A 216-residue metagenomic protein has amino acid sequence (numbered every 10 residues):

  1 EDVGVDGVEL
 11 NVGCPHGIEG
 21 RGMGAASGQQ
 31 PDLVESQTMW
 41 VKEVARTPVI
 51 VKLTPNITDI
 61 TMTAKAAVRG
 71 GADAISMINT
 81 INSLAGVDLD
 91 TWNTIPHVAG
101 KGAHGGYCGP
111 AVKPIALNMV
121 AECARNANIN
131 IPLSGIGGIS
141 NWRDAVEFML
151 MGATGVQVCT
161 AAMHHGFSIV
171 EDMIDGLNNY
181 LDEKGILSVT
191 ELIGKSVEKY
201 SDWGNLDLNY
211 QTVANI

Functional and structural regions predicted by a protein language model:
E1-S134, S140-G155, D202-I216: Alpha/beta enzyme core
G24, G135, T160, D182: Short, flexible active-site loop motifs that bind/organize anionic cofactors or intermediates
D32, M62, S168, L187-T190: Generic alpha-helical secondary structure signal
T80-N82, T160-M163: Short, acidic/turn-prone active-site loops that include or flank metal/cofactor- and phosphate-binding residues
G86-H104, M149, A162-I186: C-terminal helical cap(s) of enzyme catalytic domains, especially alpha/beta-barrels
K113, D175-I216: Extended, intrinsically disordered, low-complexity segments
S134-G135, Q157-C159, T190-E191: Conserved active-site loop/cleft motifs that coordinate metal ions or position small ligands
I136-G137, H165: Small/polar loops that bind or transfer phosphate-bearing groups
